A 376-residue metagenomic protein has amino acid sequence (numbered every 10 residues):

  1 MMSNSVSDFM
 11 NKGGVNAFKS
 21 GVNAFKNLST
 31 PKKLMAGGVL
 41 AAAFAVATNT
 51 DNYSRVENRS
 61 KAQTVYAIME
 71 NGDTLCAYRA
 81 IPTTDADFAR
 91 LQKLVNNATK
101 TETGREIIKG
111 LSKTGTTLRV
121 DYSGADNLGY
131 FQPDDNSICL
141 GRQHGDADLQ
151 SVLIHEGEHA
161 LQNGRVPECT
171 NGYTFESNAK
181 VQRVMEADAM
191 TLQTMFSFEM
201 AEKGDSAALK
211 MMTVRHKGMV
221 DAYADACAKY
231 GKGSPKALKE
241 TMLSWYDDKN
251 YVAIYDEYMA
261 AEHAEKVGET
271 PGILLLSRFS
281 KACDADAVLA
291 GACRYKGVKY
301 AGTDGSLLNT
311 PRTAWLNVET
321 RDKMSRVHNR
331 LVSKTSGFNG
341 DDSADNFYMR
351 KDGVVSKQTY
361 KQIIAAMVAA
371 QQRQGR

Functional and structural regions predicted by a protein language model:
M1-G21, F25-T30, L34-A36, L40 (+4 more regions): Non-Sec secretion/translocation targeting segments of pathogen effectors
D51-I68: Ser/Thr/Pro/Gly-rich low-complexity linker/stalk segments immediately outside membranes or between
G72-N136, G145-D146: Auxiliary, metal-adjacent structural segments of Zn-dependent hydrolase domains
I138-L153: Short pre-active-site segment immediately N-terminal to the catalytic Zn-binding motif
S151-G164: Active-site recognition of the HExxH zinc-binding catalytic motif
N163-A179: Substrate-binding clefts and substrate-entry loops adjacent to catalytic sites of polymer-processing enzymes acting on
F175-K210: Post-HExxH zinc-binding segment in Zn-dependent metallohydrolases
A226-R376: Pan-zinc metallopeptidase signature
